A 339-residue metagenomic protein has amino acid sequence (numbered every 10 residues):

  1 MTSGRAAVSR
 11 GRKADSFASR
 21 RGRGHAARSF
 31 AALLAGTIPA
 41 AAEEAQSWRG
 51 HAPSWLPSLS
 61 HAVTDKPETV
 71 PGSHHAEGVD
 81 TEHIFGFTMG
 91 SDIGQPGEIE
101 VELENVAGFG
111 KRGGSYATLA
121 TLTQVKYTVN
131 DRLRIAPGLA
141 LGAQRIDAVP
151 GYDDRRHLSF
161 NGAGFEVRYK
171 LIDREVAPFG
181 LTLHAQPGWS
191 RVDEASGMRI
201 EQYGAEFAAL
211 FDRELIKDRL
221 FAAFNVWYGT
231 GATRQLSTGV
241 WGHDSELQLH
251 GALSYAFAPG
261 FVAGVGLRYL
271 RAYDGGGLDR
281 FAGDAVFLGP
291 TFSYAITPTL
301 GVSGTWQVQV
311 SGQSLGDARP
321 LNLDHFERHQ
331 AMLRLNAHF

Functional and structural regions predicted by a protein language model:
M1-P71: Cleavable N-terminal export/targeting peptides
E43-F339: Transmembrane beta-barrel domains of Gram-negative outer membranes and organellar outer membranes
